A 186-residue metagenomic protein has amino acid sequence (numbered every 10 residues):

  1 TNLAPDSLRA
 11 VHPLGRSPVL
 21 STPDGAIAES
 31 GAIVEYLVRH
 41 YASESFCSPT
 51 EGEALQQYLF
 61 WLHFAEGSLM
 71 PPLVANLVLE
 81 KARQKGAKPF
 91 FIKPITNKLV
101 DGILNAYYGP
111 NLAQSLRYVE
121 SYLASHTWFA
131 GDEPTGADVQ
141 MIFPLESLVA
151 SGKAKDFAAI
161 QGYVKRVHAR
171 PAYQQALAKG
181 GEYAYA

Functional and structural regions predicted by a protein language model:
T1-G102: GST-like domain detector, emphasizing the conserved glutathione-binding G-site in the N-terminal thioredoxin-like
A10, A169, A178-K179: Phosphate-coordinating loops and pocket residues in cytosolic domains that bind phosphorylated ligands
P13, A42, A124, P171-A172: Proline-centered flexible-loop/turn and helix-kink motifs
S21-T22, A130, M141, Y185: Conserved hydrophobic "DFG−1" position in protein kinase catalytic cores
A32, A159, A172: Residue-level recognition of oxygen-bearing side chains
L62-A169: GST-like fold's C-terminal all-alpha helical module
Y173-A186: Terminal-tail/helix-coil boundary detector
